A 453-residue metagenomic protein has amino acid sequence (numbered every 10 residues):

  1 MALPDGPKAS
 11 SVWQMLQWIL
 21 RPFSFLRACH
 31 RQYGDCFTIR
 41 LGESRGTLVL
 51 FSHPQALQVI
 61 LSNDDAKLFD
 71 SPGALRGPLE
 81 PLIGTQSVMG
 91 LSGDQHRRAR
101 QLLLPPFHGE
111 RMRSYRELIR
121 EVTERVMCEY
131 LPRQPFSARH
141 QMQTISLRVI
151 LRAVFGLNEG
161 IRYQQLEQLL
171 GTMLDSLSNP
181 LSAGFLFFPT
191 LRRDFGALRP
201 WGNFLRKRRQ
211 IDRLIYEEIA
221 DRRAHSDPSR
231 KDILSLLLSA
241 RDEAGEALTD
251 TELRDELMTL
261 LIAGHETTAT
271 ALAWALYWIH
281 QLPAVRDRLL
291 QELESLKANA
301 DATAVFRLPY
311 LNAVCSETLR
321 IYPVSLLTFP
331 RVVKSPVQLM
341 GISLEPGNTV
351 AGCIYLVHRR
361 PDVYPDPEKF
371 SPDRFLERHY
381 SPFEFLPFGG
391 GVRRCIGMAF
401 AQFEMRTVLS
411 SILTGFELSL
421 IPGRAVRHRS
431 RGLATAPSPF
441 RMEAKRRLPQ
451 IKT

Functional and structural regions predicted by a protein language model:
M1-G84, M89-R98, R113, E117-R125 (+4 more regions): N-terminal membrane-proximal hinge/A-helix region immediately C-terminal to the signal-anchor transmembrane segment
M1-P4, L68-L79, Q95, R111-T270 (+2 more regions): Cytochrome P450 heme-thiolate monooxygenase catalytic core
M15-F37, R213, E217, A300-M340 (+1 more regions): Conserved cytochrome P450 K-helix E-x-x-R motif and the immediately C-terminal K′/meander segment
H30-R31, T123, G171-T172, E294-L296 (+2 more regions): Cytochrome P450 proximal C-terminal region
G84, M258, A263, A302-F306 (+4 more regions): Cytochrome P450 heme-thiolate "Cys pocket" and heme-binding signature region
S226-K231, L290-L308, I321-I342, A351 (+3 more regions): Cytochrome P450 fold signature focused on the C-terminal beta-domain
T267-R286, L290-E292, A399-T414: Cytochrome P450 catalytic-core helices
G352-R378: Conserved cytochrome P450 K-helix/beta-meander segment immediately N-terminal to the heme-binding cysteine loop
